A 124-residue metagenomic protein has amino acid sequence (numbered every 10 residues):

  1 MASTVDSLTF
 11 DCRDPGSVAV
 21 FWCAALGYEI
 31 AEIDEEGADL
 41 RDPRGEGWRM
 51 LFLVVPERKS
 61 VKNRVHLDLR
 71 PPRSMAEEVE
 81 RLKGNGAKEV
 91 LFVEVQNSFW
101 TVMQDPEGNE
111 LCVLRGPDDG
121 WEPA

Functional and structural regions predicted by a protein language model:
A2-F10, A31-E32, D39-R41, E46-L53 (+2 more regions): Vicinal oxygen chelate
C12-G16: Short acidic-aromatic low-complexity motifs
S17-A19, S74-V79: Short, conserved charged micro-motifs
S17-V18, C23-E35: N-terminal first-folded block
C23-A24, V79-N85: Short amphipathic alpha-helices in soluble, non-transmembrane regions that often serve as interface/regulatory elements
E35, G45-G47, S60-R64: Short connector loops at helix/strand junctions that flank enzyme active sites, especially segments positioning acidic
L53-E57, V61: A charge-rich, low-complexity, intrinsically flexible signal that marks solvent-exposed coils, linkers, repeats
L67: Phosphate-centric recognition/catalysis
